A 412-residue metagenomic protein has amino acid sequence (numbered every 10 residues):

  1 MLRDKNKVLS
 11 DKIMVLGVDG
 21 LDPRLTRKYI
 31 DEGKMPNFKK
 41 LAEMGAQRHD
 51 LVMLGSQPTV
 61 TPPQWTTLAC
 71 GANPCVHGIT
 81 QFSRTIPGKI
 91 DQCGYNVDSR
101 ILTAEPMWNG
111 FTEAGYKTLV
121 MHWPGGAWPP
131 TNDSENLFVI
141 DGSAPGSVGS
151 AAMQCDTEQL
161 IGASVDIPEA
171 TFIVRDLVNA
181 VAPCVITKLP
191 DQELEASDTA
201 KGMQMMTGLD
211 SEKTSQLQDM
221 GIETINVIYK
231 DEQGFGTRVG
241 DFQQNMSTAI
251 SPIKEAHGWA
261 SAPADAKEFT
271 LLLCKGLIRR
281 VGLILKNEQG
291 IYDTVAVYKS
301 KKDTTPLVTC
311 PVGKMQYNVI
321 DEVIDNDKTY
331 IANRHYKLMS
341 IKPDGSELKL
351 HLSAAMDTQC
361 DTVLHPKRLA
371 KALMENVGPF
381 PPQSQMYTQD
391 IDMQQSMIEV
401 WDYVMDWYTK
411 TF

Functional and structural regions predicted by a protein language model:
M1-L9: A short acidic-Thr-Gly-centered motif at the start of a beta-strand
K5, G17-L21, Q47, K89-I90 (+1 more regions): Generic signal for short, ordered secondary-structure residues within or immediately flanking folded domains
V8-R27, L41, L68, F111 (+3 more regions): Beta-strand elements within well-structured catalytic alpha/beta cores of enzymes that handle phosphate/sulfate esters
D22-R24, P62-T67, A355-T362: Short, mixed-charge, low-aromatic patches
L25, G33-N37, P63, P106 (+2 more regions): Extracytoplasmic/secreted proteins, especially bacterial periplasmic and envelope-associated proteins
L25-Y29, P130-D133: A short acidic (Asp/Glu
T26-C75, K117-L119: Short, structured active-site-proximal loop/turn typified by the sulfatase FGly-forming signature C/S-X-P-X-R
N73-T411: His/Asp/Glu-rich, glycine-adjacent segments that coordinate divalent cations and/or stabilize oxyanion chemistry on
